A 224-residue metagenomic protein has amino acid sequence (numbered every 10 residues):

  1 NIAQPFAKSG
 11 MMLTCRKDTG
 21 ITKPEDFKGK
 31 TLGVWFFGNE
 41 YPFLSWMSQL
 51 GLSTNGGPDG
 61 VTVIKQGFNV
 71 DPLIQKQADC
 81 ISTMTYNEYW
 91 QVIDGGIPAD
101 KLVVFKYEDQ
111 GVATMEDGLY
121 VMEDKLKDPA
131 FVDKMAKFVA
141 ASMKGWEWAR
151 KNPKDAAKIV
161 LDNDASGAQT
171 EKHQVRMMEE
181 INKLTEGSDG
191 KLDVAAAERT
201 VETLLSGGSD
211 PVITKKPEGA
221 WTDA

Functional and structural regions predicted by a protein language model:
N1-G67, P72-Q75, D79-Y86, F105-Y107 (+1 more regions): Short, glycine-/small- and polar/acidic-enriched structural segments that line small-molecule recognition paths
G10, P24, E40, L44-M47 (+8 more regions): Extracytoplasmic/secreted envelope proteins and their assembly/folding machinery, especially bacterial periplasmic
K23-P24, E123, V194: Structural motif detector for alpha-helix initiation sites
L50-G56, G95-P98, G167, D210-V212: Short helix-capping segments at alpha-helix termini
F68-S166: Pocket-lining segment of extracytoplasmic ligand-binding domains
K127-P211: Secondary-structure end/capping motifs
L205-A224: Long, low-complexity C-terminal extensions of enzymes
